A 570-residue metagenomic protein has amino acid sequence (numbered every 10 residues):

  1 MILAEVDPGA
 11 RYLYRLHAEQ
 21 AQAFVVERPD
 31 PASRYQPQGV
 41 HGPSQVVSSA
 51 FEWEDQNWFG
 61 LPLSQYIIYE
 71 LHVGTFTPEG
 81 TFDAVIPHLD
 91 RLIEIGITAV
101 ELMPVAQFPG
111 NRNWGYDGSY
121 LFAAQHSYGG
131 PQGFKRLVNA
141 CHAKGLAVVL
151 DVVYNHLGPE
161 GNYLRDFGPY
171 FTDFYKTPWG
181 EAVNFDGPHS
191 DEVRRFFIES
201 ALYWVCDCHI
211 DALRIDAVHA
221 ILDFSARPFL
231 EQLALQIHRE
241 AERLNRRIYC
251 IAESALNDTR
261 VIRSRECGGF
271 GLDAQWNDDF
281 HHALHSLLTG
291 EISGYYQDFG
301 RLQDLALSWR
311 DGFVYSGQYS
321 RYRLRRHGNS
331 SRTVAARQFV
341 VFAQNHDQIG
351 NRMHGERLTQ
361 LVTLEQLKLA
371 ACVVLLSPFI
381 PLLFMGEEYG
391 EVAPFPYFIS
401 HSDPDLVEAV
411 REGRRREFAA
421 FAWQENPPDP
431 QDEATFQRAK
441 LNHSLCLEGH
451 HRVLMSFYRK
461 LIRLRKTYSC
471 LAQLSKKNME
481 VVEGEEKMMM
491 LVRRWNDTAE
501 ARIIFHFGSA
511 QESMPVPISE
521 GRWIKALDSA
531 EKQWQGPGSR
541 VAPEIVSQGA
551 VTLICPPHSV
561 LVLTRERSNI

Functional and structural regions predicted by a protein language model:
M1-E70, T77-G80, D405-L406, P537 (+1 more regions): The feature marks proteins involved in alpha-glucan
P8-G9, R540-I570: C-terminal beta-strand-rich structural cap/linker in extracellular carbohydrate-active enzymes
P37, Q56-L63, H72-R243, Y249 (+1 more regions): Substrate-binding/active-site clefts of carbohydrate-active enzymes
F76, A217-H219, H354-E365, A439-R452 (+1 more regions): Active-site rim elements
L230, A234-F421, K466, R494 (+1 more regions): Conserved alpha/beta catalytic core and glycan-binding cleft of carbohydrate-active enzymes
S308-G328, L383-F384, Y389-F398, Q424-A501: Glycan-recognition and catalytic regions of carbohydrate-active enzymes
F507-R522: Surface-exposed beta-strand/loop patches in extracellular or lumenal glycoproteins
K525-S547: Acidic, Ser/Thr/Pro-rich beta/coil linker or hinge segments at domain junctions
